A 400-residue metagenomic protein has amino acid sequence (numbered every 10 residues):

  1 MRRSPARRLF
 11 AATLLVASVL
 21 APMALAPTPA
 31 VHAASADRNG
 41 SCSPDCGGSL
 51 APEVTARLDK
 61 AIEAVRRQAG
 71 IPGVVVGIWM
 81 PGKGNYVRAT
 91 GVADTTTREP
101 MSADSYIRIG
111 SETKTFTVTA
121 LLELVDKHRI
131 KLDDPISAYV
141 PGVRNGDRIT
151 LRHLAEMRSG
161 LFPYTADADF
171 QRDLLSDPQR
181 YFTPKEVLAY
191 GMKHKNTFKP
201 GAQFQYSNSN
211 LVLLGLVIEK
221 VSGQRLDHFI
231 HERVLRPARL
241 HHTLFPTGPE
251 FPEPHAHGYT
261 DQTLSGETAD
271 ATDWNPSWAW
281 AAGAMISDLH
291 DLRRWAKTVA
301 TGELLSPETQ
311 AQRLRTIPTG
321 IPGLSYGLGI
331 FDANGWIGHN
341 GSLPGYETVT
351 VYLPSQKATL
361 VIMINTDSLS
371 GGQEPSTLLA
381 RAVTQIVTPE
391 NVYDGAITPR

Functional and structural regions predicted by a protein language model:
R2-A34: Secretory targeting and sorting signals
M23-E53, P254, T388, V392-R400: N-terminal low-complexity, Pro/Thr-rich disordered segments that flank secretion/membrane-targeting signals
A51-I107, R129-D134: Short, conserved catalytic-motif segment at the N-terminal edge
I62, V76, G82, I107-D133 (+3 more regions): Active-site SXXK
G84-D94, D147-P344: Short, surface-exposed loop or secondary-structure junction motifs that flank catalytic or metal-binding residues
R88, E347-S370: Short, well-ordered beta-strand elements
K131-G146: Short, glycine/proline-biased beta-turn/loop segments that scaffold the active-site neighborhood
S368-R400: Short, gly/Ser/Thr-rich active-site loops of penicillin-recognizing serine hydrolases
